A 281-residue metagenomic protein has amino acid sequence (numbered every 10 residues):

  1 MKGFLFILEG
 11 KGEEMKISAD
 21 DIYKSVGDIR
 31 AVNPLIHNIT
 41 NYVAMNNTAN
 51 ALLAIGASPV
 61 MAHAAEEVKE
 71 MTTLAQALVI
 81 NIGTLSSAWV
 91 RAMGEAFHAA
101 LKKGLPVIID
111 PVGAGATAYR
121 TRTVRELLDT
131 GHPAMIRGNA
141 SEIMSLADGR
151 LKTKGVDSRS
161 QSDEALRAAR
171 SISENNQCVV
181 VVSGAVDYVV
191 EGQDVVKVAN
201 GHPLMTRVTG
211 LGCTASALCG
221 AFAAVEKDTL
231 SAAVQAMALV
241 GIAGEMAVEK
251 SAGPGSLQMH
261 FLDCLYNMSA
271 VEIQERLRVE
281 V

Functional and structural regions predicted by a protein language model:
M1-S58: Glycine-rich phosphate/adenosyl-contacting loop at the front of the ribokinase-like
I17-D20, I242-V281: Charged C-terminal helix
S18-G27, C178-N200, E272-Q274: Acidic-glycine-rich active-site phosphate/pyrophosphate-binding loop
A51, I55-K103: Active-site cofactor/substrate anionic-group-binding motifs, chiefly glycine- and Lys/Arg-rich phosphate-binding loops
W89-M135: Glycine/small-residue-rich loop that forms an oxyanion/phosphate-binding "nest" at active or ligand-binding sites
R120-V195: Conserved phosphate/ATP/ADP-binding segment of small-molecule kinases
H202-C219, T229-L230, P254: Short glycine/threonine-rich catalytic loop with a Thr-x-Gly-x-Asp
C219-M259: Conserved post-catalytic alpha-helical subdomain immediately downstream of the catalytic base and nucleotide-binding
